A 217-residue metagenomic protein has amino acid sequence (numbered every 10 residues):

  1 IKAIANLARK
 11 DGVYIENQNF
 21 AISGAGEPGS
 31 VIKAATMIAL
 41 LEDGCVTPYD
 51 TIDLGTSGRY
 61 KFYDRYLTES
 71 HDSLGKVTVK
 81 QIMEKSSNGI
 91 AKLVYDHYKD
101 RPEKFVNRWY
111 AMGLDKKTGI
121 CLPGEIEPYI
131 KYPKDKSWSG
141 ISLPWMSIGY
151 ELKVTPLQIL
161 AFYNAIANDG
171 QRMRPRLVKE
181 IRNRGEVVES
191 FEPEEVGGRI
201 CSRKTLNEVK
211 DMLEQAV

Functional and structural regions predicted by a protein language model:
I1-S30, A35-V217: Beta-lactam-recognizing serine transpeptidase/beta-lactamase-like catalytic domain environment
